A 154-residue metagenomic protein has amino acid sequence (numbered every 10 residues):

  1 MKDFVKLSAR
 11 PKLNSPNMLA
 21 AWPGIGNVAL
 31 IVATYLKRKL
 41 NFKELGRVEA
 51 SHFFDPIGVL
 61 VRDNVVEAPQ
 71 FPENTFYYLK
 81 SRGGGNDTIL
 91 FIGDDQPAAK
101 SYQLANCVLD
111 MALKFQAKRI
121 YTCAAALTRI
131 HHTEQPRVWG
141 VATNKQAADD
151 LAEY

Functional and structural regions predicted by a protein language model:
M1-D95: N-terminal short beta-loop-beta anion/metal-coordinating cradle
Q70-Y154: Glycine-rich phosphate- or other oxyanion-binding loops that anchor nucleotides, phosphorylated ligands
